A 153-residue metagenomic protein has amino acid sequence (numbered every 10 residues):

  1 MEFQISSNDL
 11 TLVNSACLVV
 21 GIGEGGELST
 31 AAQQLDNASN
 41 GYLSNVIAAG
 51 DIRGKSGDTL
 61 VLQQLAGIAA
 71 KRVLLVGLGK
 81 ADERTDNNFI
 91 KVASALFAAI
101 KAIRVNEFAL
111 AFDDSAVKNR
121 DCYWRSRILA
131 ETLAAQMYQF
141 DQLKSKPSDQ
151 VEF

Functional and structural regions predicted by a protein language model:
M1-F153: Short amphipathic alpha-helical segment within the helicase RecA-like ATPase core that mediates nucleic-acid
